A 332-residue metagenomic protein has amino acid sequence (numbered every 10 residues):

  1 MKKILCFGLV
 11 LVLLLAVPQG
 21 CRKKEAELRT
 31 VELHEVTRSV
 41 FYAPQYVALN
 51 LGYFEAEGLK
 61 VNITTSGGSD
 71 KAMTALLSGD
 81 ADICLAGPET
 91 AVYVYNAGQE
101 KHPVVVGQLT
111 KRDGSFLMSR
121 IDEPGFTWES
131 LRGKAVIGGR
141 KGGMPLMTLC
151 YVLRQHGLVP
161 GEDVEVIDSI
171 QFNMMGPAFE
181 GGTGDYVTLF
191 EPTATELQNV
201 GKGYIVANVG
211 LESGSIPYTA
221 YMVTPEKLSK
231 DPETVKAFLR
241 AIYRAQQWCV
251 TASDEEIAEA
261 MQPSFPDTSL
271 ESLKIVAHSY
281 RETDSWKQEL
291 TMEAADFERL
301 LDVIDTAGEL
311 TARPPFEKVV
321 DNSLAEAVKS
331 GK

Functional and structural regions predicted by a protein language model:
M1-T30, S330-K332: Short, low-complexity disordered leader/linker segments with a strong preference for bacterial N-terminal type II
A26-G161, E165-Q171, D185-E191, K202 (+2 more regions): Short, glycine-/small- and polar/acidic-enriched structural segments that line small-molecule recognition paths
Y46, V92, C150, T195 (+3 more regions): Predominant activation on well-ordered alpha-helical scaffold segments within soluble catalytic domains
T90, Q99, Q171-F265: Pocket-lining segment of extracytoplasmic ligand-binding domains
Q155-H156, V200, S264, A307: Alpha-helical structural context
S229-T311: Secondary-structure end/capping motifs
E298-K332: Conserved C-terminal helix/tail region of periplasmic/extracytoplasmic solute-binding proteins
